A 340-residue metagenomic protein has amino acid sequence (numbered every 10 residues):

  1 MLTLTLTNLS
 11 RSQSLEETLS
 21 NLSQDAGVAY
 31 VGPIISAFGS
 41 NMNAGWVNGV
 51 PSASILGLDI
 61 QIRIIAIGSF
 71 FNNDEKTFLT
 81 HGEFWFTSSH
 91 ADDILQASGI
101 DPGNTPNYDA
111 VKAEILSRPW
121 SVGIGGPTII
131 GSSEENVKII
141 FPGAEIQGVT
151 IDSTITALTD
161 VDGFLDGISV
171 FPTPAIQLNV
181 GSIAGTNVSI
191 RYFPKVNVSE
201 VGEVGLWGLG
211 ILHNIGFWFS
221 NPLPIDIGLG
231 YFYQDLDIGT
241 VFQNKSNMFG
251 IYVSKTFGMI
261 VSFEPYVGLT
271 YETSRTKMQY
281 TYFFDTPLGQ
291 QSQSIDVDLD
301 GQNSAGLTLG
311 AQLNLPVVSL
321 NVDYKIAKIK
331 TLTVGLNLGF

Functional and structural regions predicted by a protein language model:
Q13-I176, Y231, R275-V297: A subset of solvent-exposed loop/turn segments in beta-rich extracellular surface proteins, enriched in glycine
G49-P51, I176-S182, L209-H213, I251-K255 (+4 more regions): Residues on the lipid-exposed face of transmembrane beta-strands in outer-membrane beta-barrel proteins
V50-G57, F71-N72, G185, E200 (+2 more regions): Short loop/turn motifs that connect adjacent beta-strands in outer-membrane beta-barrel proteins
L56-L58, S169-P174, G202-L209, Q243-F249 (+3 more regions): Residues that define the transmembrane beta-barrel architecture of outer-membrane proteins
I62-G68, V188-P194, I227-Y233, I251 (+4 more regions): Transmembrane beta-barrel strands of outer-membrane/channel proteins
N73-L79, S199-L206, I238-K245, T276-F284 (+1 more regions): Outer-membrane beta-barrel translocator domains and adjoining extracellular loop/strand segments of Gram-negative
A184-I190, W218-S220, I260-F263, V317-N321 (+1 more regions): Repeated loop/turn-to-beta-strand initiation elements of outer-membrane beta-barrel proteins
G228-P287: Detector for outer-membrane/organellar transmembrane beta-barrel domains, recognizing the amphipathic beta-strand
